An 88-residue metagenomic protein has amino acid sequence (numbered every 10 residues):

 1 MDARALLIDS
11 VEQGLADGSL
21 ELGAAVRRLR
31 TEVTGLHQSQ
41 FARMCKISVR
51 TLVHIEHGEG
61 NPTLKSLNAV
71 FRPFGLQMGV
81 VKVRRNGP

Functional and structural regions predicted by a protein language model:
M1-A24, R85-P88: N-terminal flexible/basic segments that precede or flank functional cores
L20, T31-E32: Short amphipathic helical patch at the helix-1/turn junction of helix-turn-helix
A24, T34-H37, P62: Residue-level signal for the short linker/turn that defines the boundary of a DNA-recognition helix
R27-R28, S39: Residues within the helices of the helix-turn-helix
G35-V53: Short alpha-helical DNA-recognition segment
K65-V81: DNA major-groove recognition helix of helix-turn-helix/homeodomain DNA-binding modules
